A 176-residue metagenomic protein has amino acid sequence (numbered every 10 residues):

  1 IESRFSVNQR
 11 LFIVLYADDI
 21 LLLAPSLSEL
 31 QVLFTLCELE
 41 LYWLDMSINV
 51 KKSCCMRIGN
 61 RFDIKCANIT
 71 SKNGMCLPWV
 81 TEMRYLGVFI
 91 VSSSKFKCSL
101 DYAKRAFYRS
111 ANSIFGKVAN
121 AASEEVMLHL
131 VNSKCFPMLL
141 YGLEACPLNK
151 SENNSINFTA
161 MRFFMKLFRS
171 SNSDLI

Functional and structural regions predicted by a protein language model:
I1-A17, L21-L23, S28-L30: Active-site palm subdomain of RNA-directed nucleic acid polymerases
D18-I20, L41, D45, C55 (+5 more regions): Mobile genetic element proteins and their domesticated derivatives, centered on retroelements and DNA transposons
I20-L22, L27-E29, R61-D63, I90-V91 (+1 more regions): Conserved beta-strand elements of beta-rich interaction domains across eukaryotes, especially beta-propellers
E29-L44, Y108: Inter-domain linker/hinge segments that demarcate the starts of reverse transcriptase and RNase H-type modules
L30, F34, L100, L128 (+1 more regions): Hydrophobic packing residues in well-ordered alpha-helices of helical domains and bundles
S47-E82: Short, conserved micro-motifs composed of acidic
G74-P147: Basic, alpha-helical interaction scaffolds
E152-I176: A terminal-accessory region detector
